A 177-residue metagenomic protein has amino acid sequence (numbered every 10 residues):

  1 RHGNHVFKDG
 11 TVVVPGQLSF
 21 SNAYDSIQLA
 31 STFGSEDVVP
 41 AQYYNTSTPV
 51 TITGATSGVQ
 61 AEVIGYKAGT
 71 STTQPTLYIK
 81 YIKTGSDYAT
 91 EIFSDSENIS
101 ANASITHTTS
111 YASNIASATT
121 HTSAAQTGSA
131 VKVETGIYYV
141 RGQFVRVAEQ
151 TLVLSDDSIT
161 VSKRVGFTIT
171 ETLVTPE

Functional and structural regions predicted by a protein language model:
R1-E177: Subunit-assembly interface segments of extracellular/virion macromolecular structures
